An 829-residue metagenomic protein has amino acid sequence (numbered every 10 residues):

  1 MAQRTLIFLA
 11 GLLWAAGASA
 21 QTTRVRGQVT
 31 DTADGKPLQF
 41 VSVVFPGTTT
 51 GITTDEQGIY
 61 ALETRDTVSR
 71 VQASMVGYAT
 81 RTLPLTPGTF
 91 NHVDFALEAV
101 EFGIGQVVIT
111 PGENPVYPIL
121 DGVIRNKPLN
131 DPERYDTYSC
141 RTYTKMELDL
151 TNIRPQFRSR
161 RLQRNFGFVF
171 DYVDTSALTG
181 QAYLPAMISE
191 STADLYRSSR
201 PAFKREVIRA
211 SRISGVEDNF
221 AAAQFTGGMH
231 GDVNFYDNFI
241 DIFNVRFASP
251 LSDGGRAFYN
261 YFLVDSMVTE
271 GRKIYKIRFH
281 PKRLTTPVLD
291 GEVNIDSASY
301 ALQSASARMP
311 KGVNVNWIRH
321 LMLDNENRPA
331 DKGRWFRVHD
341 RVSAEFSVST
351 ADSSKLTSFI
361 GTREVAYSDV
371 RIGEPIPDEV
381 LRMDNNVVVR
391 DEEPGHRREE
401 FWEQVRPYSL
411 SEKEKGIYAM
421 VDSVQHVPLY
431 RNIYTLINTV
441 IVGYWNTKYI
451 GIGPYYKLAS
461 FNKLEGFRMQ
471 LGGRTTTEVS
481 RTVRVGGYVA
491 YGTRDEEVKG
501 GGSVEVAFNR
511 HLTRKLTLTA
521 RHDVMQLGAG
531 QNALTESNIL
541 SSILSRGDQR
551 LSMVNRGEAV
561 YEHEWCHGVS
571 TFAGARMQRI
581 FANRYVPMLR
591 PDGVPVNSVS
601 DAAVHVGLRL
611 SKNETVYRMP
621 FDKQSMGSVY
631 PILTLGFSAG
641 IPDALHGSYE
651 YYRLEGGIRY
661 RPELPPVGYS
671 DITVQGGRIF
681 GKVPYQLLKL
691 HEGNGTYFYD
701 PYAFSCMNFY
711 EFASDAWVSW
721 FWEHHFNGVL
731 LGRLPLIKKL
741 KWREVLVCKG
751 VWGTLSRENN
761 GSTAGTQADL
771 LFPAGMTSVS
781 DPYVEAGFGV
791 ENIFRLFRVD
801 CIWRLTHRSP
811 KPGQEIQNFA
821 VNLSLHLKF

Functional and structural regions predicted by a protein language model:
T23-D31, G58, F95: A short, amphipathic beta-strand motif
T23-V25, T32-G47, D66: Short, ordered, surface-exposed loop/turn motifs in non-cytosolic proteins
F45-G47, R70-L83: A short, solvent-exposed loop/turn motif at the edges and junctions of modular extracellular/periplasmic domains
T48-I59: Short, acidic Ser/Thr/Gly-rich low-complexity loop/linker segments typical of extracellular and cell-surface proteins
L85-P111: Extracellular beta-sheet/turn segments enriched in Thr/Pro/Gly and aliphatic residues
E101-F102, Q106, T110-I274, H280-V288 (+10 more regions): Structured extracytoplasmic
R382-F829: Exposed, low-structure sequence patches enriched in small/polar residues
